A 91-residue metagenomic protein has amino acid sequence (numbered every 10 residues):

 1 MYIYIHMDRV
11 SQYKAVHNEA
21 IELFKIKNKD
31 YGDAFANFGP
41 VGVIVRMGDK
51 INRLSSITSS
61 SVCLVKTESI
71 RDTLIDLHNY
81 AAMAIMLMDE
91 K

Functional and structural regions predicted by a protein language model:
M1-K91: Intrinsically disordered, low-complexity regulatory regions that flank transcription factor DNA-binding cores
